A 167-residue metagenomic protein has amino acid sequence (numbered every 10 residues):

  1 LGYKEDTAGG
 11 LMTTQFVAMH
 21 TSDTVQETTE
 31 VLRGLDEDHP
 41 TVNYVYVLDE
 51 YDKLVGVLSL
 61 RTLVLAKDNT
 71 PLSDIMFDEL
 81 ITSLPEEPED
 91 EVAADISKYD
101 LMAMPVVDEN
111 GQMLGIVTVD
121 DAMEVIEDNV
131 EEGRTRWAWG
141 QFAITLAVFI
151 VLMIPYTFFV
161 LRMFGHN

Functional and structural regions predicted by a protein language model:
L1-V130, R134: Cytosolic regulatory modules rich in charged/polar residues
E131-N167: Membrane-proximal soluble domains of inner-membrane proteins
